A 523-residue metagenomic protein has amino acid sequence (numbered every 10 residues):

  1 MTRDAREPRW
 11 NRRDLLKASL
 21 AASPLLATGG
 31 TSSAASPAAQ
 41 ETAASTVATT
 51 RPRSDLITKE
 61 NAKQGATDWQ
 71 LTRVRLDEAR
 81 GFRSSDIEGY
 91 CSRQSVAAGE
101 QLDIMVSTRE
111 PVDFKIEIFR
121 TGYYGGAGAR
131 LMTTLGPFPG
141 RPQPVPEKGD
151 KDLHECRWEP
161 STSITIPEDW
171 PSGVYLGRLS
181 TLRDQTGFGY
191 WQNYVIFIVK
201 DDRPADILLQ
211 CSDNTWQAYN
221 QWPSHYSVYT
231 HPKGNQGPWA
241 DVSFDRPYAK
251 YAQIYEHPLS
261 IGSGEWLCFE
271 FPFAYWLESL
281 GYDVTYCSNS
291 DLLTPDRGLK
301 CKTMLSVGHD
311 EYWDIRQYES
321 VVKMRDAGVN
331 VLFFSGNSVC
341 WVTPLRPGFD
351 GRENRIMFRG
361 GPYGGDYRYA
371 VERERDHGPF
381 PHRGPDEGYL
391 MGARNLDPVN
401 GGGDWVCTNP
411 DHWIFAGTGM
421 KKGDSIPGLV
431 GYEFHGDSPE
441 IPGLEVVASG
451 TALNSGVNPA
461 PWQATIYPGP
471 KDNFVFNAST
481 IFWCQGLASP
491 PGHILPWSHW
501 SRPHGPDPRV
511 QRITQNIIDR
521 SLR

Functional and structural regions predicted by a protein language model:
M1-D14, A18-L25, A38: N-terminal secretory signal peptides
P8, G29-W69, R75-D77: C-terminal segment of N-terminal export signals and the immediately downstream linker at the start of the mature
Y90-D103, S107, P144-L182: Ligand-binding face of N-terminal immunoglobulin V-set domains in extracellular IgSF glycoproteins
P111, E117-T121, G125-P137, D184 (+1 more regions): Aromatic-Pro/Gly-enriched surface loop or interdomain linker that acts as a lid/target-recognition segment
R141-C156, S163-T165, D169-P171, G262-P347 (+1 more regions): Helical hinge/lid and interdomain linker segments adjacent to catalytic or ligand-binding clefts that mediate domain
P223-Y226, S320-V322, W341, L345-F358 (+1 more regions): Short secondary-structure boundary/capping segments
S279, F434, S438-R523: Extracellular low-complexity, Gly/Ser/Thr-rich intrinsically disordered linkers and protease-sensitive activation/hinge
W341-V457: An acidic, glycine-rich "communication" segment
